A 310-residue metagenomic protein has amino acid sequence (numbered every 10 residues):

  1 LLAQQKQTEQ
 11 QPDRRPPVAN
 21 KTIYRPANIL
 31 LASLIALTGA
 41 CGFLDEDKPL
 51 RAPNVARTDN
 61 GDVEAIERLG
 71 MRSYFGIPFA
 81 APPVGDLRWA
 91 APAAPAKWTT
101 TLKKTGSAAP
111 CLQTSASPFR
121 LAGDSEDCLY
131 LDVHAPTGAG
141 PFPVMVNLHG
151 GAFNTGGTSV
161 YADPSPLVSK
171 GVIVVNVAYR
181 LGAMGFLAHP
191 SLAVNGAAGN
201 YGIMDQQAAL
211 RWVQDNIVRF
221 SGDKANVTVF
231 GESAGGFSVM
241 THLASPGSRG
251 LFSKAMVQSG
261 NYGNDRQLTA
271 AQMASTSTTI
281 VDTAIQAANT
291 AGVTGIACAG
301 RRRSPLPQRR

Functional and structural regions predicted by a protein language model:
Q5-Q7, K21: Charged/polar low-complexity intrinsically disordered segments
R14-R15, R25, R219: Basic polycationic patches enriched in arginine
A19-L30: Bacterial N-terminal signal peptides that target proteins for export
T38-A40: C-terminal motif of bacterial Sec signal peptides marking the signal peptidase cleavage site
F43-G138: Catalytic-loop region of hydrolases
A116-I296: Serine-hydrolase-like catalytic core of hydrolytic proteins
I296-G300, S304-P307: Acidic, proline/serine/threonine- and glycine-rich low-complexity intrinsically disordered segments
